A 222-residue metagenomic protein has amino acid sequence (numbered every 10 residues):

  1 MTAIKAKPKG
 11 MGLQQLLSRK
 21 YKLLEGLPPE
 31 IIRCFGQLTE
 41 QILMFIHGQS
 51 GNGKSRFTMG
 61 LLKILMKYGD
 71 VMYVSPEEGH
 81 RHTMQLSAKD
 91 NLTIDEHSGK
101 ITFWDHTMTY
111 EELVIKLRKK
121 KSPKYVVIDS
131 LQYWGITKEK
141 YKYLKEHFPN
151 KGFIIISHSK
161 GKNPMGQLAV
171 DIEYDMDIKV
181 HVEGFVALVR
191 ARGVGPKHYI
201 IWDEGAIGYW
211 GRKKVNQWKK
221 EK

Functional and structural regions predicted by a protein language model:
M1-Y21: Charged, amphipathic alpha-helical linker segments immediately N-terminal to NTP-binding catalytic cores
K22-L38: Pre-Walker A adenine-sensing motif
E40-E111: Conserved P-loop
Q41, Y68-G69, P123, N150-K151 (+1 more regions): Short, well-ordered alpha-helix to beta-strand connector turns
I64-L65, K89, R118-K120, Y143-N150 (+1 more regions): Short, surface-exposed basic-aromatic patches at helix termini and helix-loop junctions that form
H80, M84, T109, K140 (+3 more regions): Helical mechanochemical/support elements of P-loop NTPase systems and associated helical scaffolds
F103-I156: Phosphate-binding/switch loop-helix module in NTP-utilizing enzymes
E146-K222: Phosphate-binding/switch region of NTP-binding enzymes
